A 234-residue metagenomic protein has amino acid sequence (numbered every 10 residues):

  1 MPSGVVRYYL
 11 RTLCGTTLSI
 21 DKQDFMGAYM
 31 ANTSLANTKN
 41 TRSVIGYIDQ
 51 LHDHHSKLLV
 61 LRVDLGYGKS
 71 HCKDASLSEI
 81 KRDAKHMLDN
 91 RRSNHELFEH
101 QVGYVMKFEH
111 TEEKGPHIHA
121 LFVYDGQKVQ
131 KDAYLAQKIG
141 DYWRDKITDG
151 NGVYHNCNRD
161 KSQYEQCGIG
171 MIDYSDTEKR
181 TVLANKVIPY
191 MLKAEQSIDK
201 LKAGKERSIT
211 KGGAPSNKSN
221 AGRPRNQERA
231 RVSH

Functional and structural regions predicted by a protein language model:
M1-I20: Extended repeat-based interaction scaffolds and adjacent low-complexity, acidic/S/T/P-biased segments that form broad
C14-T17, D24-H55, G126, D132-H234: Catalytic "initiation/cleavage/transfer" segments centered on a nucleophilic residue and adjacent nucleic-acid-engaging
Y47-H110: Signature for HUH/AEP ssDNA processing cores
S70-H71, Q127-V129: Short amphipathic, basic-aromatic surface patches that mediate peripheral association with negatively charged
C72-D74, G115, E165-I169: Short, solvent-exposed polar/charged micro-motifs at secondary-structure junctions
D74, S78, Q130, E178: Charge-dense, low-complexity intrinsically disordered segments
S78-I80, L121, A136-K138: Short intrinsically disordered coil segments
Y104-Q127: Histidine-centered divalent-metal-coordination microenvironment in nucleic-acid enzymes
